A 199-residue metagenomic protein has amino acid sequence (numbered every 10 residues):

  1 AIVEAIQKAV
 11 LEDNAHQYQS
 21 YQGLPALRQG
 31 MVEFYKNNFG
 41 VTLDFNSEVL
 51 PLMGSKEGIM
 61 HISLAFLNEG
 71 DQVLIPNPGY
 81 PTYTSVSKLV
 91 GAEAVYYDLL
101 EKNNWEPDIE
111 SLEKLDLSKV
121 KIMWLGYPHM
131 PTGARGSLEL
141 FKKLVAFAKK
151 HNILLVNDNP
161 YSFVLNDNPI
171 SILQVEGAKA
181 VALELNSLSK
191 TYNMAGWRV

Functional and structural regions predicted by a protein language model:
A1-G54, H61: N-terminal small-domain helix-loop-helix segment of the aminotransferase-like
L43-V49, E69-Q72, K119, K179-A182: Short acidic capping loops at alpha-helix termini that bridge into adjacent secondary structure
A65-S87: Conserved PLP-anchoring active-site segment centered on the Schiff-base-forming lysine
D71, A92, K150-L154, A178-A180: A short helix->loop->beta-strand "cap" motif at the edges of active sites that frequently abuts
K88-A94: A short helix-loop-beta submotif of the ANL/AMP-binding
V95, L99-I170: Active-site phosphate-binding strand-loop segment of PLP-dependent enzymes
V175-V199: Active-site PLP attachment segment
